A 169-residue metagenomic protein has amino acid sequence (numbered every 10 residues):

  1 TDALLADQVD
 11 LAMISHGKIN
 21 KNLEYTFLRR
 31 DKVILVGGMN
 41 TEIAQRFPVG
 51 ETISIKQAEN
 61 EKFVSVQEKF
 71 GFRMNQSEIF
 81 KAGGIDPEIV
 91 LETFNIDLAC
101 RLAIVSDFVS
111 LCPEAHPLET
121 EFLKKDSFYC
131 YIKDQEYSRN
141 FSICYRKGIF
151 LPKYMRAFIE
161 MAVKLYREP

Functional and structural regions predicted by a protein language model:
T1-D2, L91-C100: Short helix-initiation/N-cap motifs at beta->coil->alpha
T1-M39, Q45-F47, F128-C130: Short beta-strand-centered segments that line the small-molecule binding cleft or hinge of alpha/beta clamshell
A3, D7-Q8, F27, Q57 (+3 more regions): Conserved functional loop/turn residues at catalytic and ligand-binding sites
S15-H16, D86-N95: Short beta-strand-to-loop elements that line the ligand-binding cleft of bilobed periplasmic-binding protein-like
N20-F27, D31, D97-G148: Beta-alpha-beta core module
N40-I53, Q135-Y137, G148-K153: Short helix-loop capping/hinge motifs at secondary-structure junctions, enriched in acidic/polar residues
R46, I53-S54, E59-G83, L151-E160 (+1 more regions): Secondary-structure junction motif
